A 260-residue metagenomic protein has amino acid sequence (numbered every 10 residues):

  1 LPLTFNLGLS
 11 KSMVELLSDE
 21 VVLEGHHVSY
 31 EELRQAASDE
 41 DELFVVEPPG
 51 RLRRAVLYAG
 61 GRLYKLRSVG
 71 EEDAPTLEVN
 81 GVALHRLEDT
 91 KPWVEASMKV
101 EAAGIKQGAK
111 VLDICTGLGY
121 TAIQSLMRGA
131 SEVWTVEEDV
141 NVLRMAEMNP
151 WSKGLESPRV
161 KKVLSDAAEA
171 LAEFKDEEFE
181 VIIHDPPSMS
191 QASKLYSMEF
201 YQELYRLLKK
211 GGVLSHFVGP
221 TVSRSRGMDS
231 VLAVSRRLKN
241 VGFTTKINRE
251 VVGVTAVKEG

Functional and structural regions predicted by a protein language model:
L1-V69: N-terminal auxiliary segments of SAM/dcSAM-dependent transferases
T90-A109: Conserved alpha-helix/loop element of class I SAM-dependent methyltransferases that forms part of the SAM/SAH-binding
K106-G117, W134: Conserved class I S-adenosyl-L-methionine
L118-A130: Conserved SAM-binding loop of SAM-dependent methyltransferases across substrates and taxa, primarily the Class I
V136-D176: S-adenosyl-L-methionine
Y196-K210: A short glycine-rich, Lys/Arg-flanked "PGG" loop and its adjoining helix->strand segment in the class I
G211-G219: Conserved beta-strand signature within the Rossmann-like core of class I S-adenosyl-L-methionine
V222-G260: Class I S-adenosyl-L-methionine
